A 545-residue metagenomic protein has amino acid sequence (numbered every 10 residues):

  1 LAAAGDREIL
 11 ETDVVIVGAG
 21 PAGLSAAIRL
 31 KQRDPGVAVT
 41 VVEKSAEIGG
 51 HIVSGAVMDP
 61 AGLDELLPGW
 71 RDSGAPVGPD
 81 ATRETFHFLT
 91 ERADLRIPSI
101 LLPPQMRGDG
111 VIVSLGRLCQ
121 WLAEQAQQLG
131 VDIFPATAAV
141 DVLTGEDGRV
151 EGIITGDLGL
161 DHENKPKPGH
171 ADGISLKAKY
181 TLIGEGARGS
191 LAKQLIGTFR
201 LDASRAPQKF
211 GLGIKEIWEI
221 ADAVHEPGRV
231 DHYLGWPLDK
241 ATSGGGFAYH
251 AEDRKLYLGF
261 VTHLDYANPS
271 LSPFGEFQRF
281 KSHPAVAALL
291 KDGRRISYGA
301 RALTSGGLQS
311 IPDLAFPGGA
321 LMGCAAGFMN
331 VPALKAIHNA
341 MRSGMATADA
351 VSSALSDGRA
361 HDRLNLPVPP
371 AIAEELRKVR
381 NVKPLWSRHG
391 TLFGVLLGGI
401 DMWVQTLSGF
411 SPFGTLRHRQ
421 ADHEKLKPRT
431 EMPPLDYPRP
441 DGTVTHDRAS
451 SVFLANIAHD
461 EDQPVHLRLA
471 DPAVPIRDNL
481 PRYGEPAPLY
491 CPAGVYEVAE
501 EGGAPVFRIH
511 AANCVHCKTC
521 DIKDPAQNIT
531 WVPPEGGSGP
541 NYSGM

Functional and structural regions predicted by a protein language model:
D13-T40: N-terminal Rossmann-like FAD-binding beta1-loop-alpha1 element of flavoenzymes
K44-R92: N-terminal FAD cofactor-binding segment of flavoenzymes
L67-R83, A136, D202-F210, H361-R363: A short alpha-helix-loop-beta-strand transition element characteristic of N-terminal alpha/beta dinucleotide-binding
Q105-E124, F134, A267-S272: Short beta-strand to alpha-helix junction loop
Q125-V286, A346: Predominantly flavin-linked oxidoreductase catalytic cores and closely associated redox partners
A300-V331, S451-D462, P475-Y490, E497: FAD-binding beta-loop-beta segment adjacent to the flavin cofactor pocket
G327-A333, D349-G390, R508-H510, P540: Active-site-proximal substrate-binding core of FAD-dependent oxidoreductases
P481-A512, T519-N541: Iron-sulfur cluster-binding cysteine motifs and their immediate structural context in ferredoxin-like electron-transfer
